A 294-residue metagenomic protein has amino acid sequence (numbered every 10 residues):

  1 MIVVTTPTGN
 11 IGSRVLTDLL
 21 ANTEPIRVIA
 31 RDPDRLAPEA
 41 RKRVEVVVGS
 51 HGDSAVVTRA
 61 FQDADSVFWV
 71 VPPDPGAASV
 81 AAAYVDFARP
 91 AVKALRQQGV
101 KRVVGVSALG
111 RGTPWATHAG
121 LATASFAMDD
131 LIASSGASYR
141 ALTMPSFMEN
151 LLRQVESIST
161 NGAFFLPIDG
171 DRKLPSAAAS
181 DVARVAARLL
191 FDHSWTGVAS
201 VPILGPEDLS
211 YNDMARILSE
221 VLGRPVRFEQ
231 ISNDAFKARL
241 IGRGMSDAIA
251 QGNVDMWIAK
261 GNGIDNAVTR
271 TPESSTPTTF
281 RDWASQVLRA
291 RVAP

Functional and structural regions predicted by a protein language model:
M1-P38, G52-A55, Q62, P72-A82 (+3 more regions): Oxidoreductase cofactor-interface core, primarily capturing Rossmann-like NAD(P)-dependent enzymes
R43-V44, Y139: Short, conserved active-site loop motifs that form the nucleotide-linked donor/cofactor pocket
G49: Cofactor-binding loops of NAD(P)H-dependent oxidoreductases, dominated by short-chain dehydrogenase/reductases
F68-V71, R291: Short amphipathic alpha-helical segments enriched in hydrophobics
A83-A88: Aromatic "clamp/platform" in nucleotide-sugar-dependent glycosyltransferases that forms part of the donor/acceptor
T196, N233-P294: A hydrophobic C-terminal alpha-helical subdomain
Q230: NAD(P)-dinucleotide binding in Rossmann-like oxidoreductases
